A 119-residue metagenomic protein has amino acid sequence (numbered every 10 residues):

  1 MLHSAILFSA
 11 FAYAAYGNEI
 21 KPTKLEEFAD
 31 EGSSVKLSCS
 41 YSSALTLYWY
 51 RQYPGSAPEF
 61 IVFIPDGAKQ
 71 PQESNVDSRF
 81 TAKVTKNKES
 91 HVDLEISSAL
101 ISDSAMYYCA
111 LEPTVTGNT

Functional and structural regions predicted by a protein language model:
M1-L25, L111-T119: N-terminal Sec-dependent signal peptide, specifically the hydrophobic helical h-region
N18-T23, I64, Q72, V76-T81 (+1 more regions): Residue-centric detector for conserved, function-critical "anchor" positions in compact interaction modules
E27-S33: Short, solvent-exposed loop/linker segments at the N-terminal edge of repeated beta-sheet extracellular domains
S33-L37, L45: Structural beta-strand segments of beta-rich domains
L37-C39, W49-Y50, Y107-A110: Core motif of extracellular immunoglobulin-like domains
C39-S42, S98: Non-cytosolic beta-sheet module surface loops
S43-S78: N-terminal V-set
R79-E112: Ligand-binding face of N-terminal immunoglobulin V-set domains in extracellular IgSF glycoproteins
